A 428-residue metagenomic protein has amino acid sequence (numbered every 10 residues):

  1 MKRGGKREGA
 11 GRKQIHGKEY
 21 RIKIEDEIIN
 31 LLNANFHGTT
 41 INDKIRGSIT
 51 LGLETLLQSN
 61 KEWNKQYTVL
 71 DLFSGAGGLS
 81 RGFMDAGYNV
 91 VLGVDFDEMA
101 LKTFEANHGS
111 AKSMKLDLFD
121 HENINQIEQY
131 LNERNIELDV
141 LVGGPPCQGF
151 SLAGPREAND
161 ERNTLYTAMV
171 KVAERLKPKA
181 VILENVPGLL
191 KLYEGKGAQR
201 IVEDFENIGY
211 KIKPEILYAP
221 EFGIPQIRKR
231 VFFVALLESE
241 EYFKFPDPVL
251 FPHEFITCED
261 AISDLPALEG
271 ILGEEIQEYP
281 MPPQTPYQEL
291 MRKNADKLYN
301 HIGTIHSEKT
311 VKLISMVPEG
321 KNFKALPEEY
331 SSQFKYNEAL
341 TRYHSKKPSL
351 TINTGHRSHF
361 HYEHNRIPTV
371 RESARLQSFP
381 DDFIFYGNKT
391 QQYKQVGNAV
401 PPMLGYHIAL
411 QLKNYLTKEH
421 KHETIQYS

Functional and structural regions predicted by a protein language model:
M1-I29, N33-F36: Short Lys/Arg-rich basic patches
I24, L217, I262, I352-N353 (+1 more regions): Bulky hydrophobic/aromatic "packing anchor" residues in well-ordered structure
N35, L152-R156, K389: Short acidic, glycine/proline-rich loop/turn micro-motifs
H37-N60: Short, basic amphipathic alpha-helical segments that act as recognition/interaction helices in nucleic-acid-binding
K61-K177, P187-K191, K196-A198: Core alpha/beta nucleotide-donor-binding catalytic domains of modification enzymes
Q129-N135, A153-Y330: Class I S-adenosyl-L-methionine
P282-S428: C-terminal target-recognition/interaction regions appended to catalytic cores
